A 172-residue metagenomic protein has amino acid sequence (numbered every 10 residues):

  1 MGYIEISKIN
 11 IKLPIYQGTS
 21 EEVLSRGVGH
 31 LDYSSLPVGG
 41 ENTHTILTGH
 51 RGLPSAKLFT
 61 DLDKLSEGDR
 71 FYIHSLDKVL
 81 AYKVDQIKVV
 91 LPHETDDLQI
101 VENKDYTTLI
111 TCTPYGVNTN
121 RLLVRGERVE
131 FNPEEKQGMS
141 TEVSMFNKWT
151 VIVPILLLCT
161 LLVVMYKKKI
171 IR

Functional and structural regions predicted by a protein language model:
M1-W149: Solvent-exposed, non-transmembrane regions of membrane-associated and secreted proteins
Q137-R172: C-terminal single-pass membrane-anchor helix
